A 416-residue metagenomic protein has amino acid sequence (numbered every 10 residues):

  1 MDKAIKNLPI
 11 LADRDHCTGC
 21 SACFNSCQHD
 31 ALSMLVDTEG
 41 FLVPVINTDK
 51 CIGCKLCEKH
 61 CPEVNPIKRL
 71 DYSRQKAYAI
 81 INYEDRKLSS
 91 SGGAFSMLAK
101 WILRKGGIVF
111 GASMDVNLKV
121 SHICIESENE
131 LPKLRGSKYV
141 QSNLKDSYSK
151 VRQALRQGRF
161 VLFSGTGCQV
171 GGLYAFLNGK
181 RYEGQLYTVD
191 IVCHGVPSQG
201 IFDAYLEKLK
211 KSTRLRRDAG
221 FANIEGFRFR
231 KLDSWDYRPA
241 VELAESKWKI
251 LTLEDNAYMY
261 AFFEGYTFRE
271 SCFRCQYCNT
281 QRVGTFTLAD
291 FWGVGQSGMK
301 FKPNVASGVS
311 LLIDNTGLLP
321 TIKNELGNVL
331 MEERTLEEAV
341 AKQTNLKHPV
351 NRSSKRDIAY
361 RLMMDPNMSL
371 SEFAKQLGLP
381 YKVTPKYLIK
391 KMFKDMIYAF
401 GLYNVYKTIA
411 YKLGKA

Functional and structural regions predicted by a protein language model:
M1-K6, D49-Q157, A341-R352, R361 (+1 more regions): Flanking helices and flexible, charged tails adjoining ferredoxin-like Fe-S electron-transfer domains in multi-subunit
M1-S21, L32-G53, R217-A222, D255-E264: Ferredoxin-like iron-sulfur electron-transfer modules
D2-A4, A22-V45, K55-S73, G284-F286: Iron-sulfur cluster-binding cysteine motifs and their immediate structural context in ferredoxin-like electron-transfer
P9-D30, V45-V64, G93, C168 (+1 more regions): Cysteine-centered iron-sulfur cluster-binding motifs in ferredoxin-type domains/subunits of redox enzymes
S91-G93, V116, F163-L173, G195-P197: Gly/Ser/Thr-rich loops at beta-strand to alpha-helix junctions that form or flank small-molecule/cofactor-binding
K105-I108, K210, R214-A416: Long, compositionally biased charged/polar accessory segments in the mid-to-C-terminal portions of proteins
K138-L162, V170-T188, D203: Conserved nucleotide-cofactor-binding alpha/beta core module
G184-K208: Short, flexible loop segments at boundaries between secondary-structure elements
